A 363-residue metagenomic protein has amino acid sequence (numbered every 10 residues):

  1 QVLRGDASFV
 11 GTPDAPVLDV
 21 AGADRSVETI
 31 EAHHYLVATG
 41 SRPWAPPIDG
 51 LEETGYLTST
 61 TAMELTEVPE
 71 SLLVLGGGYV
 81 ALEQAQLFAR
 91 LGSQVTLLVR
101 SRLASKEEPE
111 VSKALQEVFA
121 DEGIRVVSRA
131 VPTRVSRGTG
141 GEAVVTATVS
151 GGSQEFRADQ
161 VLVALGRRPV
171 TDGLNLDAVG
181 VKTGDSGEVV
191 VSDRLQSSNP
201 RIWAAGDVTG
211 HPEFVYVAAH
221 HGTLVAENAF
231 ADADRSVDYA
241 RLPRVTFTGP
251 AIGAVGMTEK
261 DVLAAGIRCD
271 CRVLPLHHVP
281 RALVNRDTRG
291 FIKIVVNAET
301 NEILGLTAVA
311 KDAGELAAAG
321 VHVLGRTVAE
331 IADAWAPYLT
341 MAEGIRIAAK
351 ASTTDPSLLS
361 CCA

Functional and structural regions predicted by a protein language model:
Q1-A32, V126, R134-A143: Feature captures the FAD/FMN-dependent oxidoreductase FAD-binding
L3-D6, G11, T39, T58-T60 (+4 more regions): Short loop/edge segments at beta-strand edges and connector loops that shape dinucleotide/nucleotide cofactor-binding
R4, S150, G184, V191-D193 (+1 more regions): Short, acidic, Ser/Thr-enriched surface-loop or helix-capping motifs
R25-H34, G151-Q160, S198: Core beta-strand elements of the Rossmann-like FAD/NAD(P) dinucleotide-binding domain in flavoenzyme oxidoreductases
G40-S41, V149, L162, G166-R167: Short glycine-/small-residue-rich Rossmann-like dinucleotide-binding loops
E52-P69, E155-A233, A318-V321: FAD-site-proximal beta/loop scaffold in flavoenzymes
M63-E64, P69-L73, Y79-E142, T146-Q154 (+2 more regions): Rossmann-like dinucleotide-binding cores of NAD(P)H-dependent redox enzymes
F247-T258, L263-A363: Flexible, glycine-rich terminal cap/loop adjacent to redox cofactors in electron-transfer oxidoreductases
